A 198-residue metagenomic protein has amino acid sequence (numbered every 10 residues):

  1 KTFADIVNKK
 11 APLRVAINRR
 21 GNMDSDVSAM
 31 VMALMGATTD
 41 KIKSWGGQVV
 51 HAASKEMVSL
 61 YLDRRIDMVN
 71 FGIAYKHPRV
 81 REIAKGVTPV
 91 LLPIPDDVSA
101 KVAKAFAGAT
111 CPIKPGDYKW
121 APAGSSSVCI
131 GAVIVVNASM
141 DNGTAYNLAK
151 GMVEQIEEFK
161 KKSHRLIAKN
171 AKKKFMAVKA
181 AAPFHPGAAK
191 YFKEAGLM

Functional and structural regions predicted by a protein language model:
K1-D63, K173-K174, V178, A182-G187: Bilobed "Venus flytrap"/periplasmic-binding protein-like clamshell domains and structurally analogous long
L13-R14, R20-M30, A109-A177: Ligand-binding clefts/hinges and TM-proximal coupling segments of bilobed small-molecule sensing domains
A37-M140: Pocket-lining segment of extracytoplasmic ligand-binding domains
D63, I73-G86, L91, K101 (+2 more regions): An extracytoplasmic/periplasmic, membrane-proximal ligand-sensing/linker region
